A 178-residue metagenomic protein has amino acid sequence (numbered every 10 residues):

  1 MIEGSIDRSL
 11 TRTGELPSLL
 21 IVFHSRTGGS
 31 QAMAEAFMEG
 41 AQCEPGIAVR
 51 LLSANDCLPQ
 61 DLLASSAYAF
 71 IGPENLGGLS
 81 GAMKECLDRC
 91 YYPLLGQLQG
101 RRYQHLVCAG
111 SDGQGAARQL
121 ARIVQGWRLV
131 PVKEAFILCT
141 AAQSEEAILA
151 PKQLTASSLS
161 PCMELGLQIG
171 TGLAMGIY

Functional and structural regions predicted by a protein language model:
I2-E3, D7, R12-A41: N-terminal beta1-alpha1 ligand-phosphate binding loop
E3, I47-N55, D88: Short gly/ser/thr-rich secondary-structure transition/capping motifs
E3-I6, V132-Y178: Glycine-rich phosphate/pyrophosphate-binding loop and the adjoining helix
L19-L20, A48-R50, Q104: A structural signal for isolated positions on well-ordered beta-strands in alpha/beta enzyme cores
G29, M33, D61, Q119 (+2 more regions): Charged catalytic carboxylate motif
A34-I47, Q125-R128: Short helix-loop-beta junction
M38, L87, Y91-Y92, G166 (+2 more regions): Generic structural signal for well-ordered alpha-helical scaffold segments
A54-C139: Helix-loop-strand module that forms the ligand-binding subsite of alpha/beta enzymes
